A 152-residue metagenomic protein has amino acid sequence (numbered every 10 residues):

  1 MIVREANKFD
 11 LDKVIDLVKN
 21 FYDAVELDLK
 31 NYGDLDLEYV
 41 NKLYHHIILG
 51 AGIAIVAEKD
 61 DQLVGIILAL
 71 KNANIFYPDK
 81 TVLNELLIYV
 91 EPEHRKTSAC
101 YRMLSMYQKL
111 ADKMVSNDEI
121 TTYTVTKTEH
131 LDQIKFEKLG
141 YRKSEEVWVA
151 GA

Functional and structural regions predicted by a protein language model:
I2-D16: A short beta-loop-alpha structural element at the N-terminal edge of CoA-dependent acyl/N-acetyltransferase catalytic
Y22-K42: Conserved GNAT-fold acetyl-CoA-binding loop/helix
K42-V56: A short helix-loop-beta-strand connector motif used in the catalytic cores of GNAT acetyltransferases and, in some
V56, Q62-K71: Conserved beta-strand in the GNAT
D79-P92: Conserved acetyl-CoA binding element of GNAT-fold acetyltransferases
V90, K96-L110: Conserved acetyl-CoA-binding loop-helix of GNAT-fold acetyltransferases
Y107, N117, T121-Q133, G151: Conserved beta-strand-loop-alpha-helix junction that forms the acyl-donor binding cleft
K135-E146: Conserved acetyl-CoA-binding loop of GNAT-fold acetyltransferases
